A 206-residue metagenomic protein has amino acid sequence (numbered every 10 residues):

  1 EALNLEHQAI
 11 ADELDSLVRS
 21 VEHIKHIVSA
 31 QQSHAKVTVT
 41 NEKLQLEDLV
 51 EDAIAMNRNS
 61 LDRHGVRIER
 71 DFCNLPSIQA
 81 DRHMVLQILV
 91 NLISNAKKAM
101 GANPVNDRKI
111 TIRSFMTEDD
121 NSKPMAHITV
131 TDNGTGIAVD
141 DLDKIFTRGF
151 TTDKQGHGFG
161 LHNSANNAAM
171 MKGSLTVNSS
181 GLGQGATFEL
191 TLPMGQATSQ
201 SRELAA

Functional and structural regions predicted by a protein language model:
A2-A206: Core catalytic ATP-binding domain of two-component histidine kinases
